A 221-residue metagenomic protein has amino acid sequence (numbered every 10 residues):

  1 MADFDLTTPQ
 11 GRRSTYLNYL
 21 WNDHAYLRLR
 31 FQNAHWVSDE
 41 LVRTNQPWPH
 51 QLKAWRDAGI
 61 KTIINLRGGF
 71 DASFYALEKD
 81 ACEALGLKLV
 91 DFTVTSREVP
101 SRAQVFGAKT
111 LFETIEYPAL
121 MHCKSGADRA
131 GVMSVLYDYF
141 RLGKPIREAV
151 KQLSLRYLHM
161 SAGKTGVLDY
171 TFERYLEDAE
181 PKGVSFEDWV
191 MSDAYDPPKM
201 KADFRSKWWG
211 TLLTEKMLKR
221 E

Functional and structural regions predicted by a protein language model:
M1-A119, V132-E221: Cys-dependent protein tyrosine phosphatase-like superfamily
C123: Short cysteine clusters
G126: Substrate/cofactor-recognition hotspot
R129: Glycine/aspartate-rich loop-and-adjacent alpha/beta segment that forms the canonical ThDP
